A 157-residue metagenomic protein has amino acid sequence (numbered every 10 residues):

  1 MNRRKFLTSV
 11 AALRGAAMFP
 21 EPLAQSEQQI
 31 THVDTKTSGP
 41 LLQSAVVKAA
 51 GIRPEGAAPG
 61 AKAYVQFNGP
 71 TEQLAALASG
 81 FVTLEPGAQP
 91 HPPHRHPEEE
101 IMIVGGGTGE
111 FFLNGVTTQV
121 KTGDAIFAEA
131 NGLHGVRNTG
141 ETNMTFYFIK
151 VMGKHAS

Functional and structural regions predicted by a protein language model:
M1-A17: N-terminal secretory signal peptides and thylakoid transit peptides that target proteins across membranes
L13, M18-A76, S157: A short, N-terminal "cap"/entry segment at the start of jelly-roll beta-barrel domains of the cupin/DSBH fold
V65, G80-R95: Conserved short histidine dyad/triad with adjacent acidic residue
L74, A130-H155: Ligand-binding loop in jelly-roll beta-barrel domains
T83-L84, R95-F111: Short, conserved beta-strand element in jelly-roll/cupin
Q89-H91, E110, I126, A130-V136: Histidine-centered metal-chelating micro-motifs
P97-E98, V116, G132, T142: A generic "binding-loop/recognition-motif" signal
V116-E129: Short acidic-glycine-tyrosine-enriched beta hairpin
